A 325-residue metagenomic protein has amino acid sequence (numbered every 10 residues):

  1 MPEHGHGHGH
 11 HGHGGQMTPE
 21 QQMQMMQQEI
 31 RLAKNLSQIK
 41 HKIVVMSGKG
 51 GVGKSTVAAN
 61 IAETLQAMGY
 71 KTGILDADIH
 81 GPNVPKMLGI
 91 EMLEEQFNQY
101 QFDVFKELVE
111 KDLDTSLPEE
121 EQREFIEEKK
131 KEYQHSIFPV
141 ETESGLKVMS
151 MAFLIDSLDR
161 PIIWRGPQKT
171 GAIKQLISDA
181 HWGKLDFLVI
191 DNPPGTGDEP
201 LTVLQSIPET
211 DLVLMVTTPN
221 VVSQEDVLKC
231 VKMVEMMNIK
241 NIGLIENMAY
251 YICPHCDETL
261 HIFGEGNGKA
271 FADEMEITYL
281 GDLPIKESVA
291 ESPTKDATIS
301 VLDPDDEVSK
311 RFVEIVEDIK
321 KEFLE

Functional and structural regions predicted by a protein language model:
M1-K49, L93: Extreme N-terminal, non-catalytic leader segments that precede Walker-type/kinase nucleotide-binding cores
K42-H80: Walker A/P-loop phosphate-binding motif and the immediately C-terminal alpha-helix
T72, A77-I155, T170: Phosphate-binding loop that captures ATP/GTP phosphates
M149, I173, N192, Q205 (+2 more regions): Glycine-rich phosphate-binding loops of nucleotide-dependent enzymes
S150, I155-G197: Cytosolic-facing regulatory segments adjacent to core modules
D179-W182, D186-E291: Conserved catalytic-core segment of NTP-binding enzymes
K295-D306: C-terminal boundary of histidine-terminating zinc-finger modules
V316-E325: Short, hydrophobic alpha-helical segments
